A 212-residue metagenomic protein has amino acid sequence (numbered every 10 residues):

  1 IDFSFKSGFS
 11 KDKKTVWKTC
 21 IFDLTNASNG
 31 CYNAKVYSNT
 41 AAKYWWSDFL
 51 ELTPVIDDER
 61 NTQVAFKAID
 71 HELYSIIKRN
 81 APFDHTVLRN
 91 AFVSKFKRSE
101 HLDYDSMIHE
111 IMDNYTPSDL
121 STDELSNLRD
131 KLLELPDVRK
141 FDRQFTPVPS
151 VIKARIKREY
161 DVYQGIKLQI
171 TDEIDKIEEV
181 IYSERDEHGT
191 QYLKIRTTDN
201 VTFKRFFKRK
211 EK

Functional and structural regions predicted by a protein language model:
I1-A154: Long, hydrophobic alpha/beta structural blocks
E110-K212: C-terminal structured domains
